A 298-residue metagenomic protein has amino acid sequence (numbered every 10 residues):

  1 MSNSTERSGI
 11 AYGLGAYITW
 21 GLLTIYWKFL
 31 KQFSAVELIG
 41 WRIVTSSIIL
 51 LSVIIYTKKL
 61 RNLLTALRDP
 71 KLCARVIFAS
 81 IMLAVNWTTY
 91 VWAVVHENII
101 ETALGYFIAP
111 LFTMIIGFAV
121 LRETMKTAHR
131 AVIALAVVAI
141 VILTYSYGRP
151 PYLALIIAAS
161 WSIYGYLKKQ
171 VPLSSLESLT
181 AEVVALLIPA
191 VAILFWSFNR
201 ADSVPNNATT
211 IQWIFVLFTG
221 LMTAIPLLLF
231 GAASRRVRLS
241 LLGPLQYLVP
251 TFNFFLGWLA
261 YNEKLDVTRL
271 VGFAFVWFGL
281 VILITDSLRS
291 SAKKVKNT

Functional and structural regions predicted by a protein language model:
M1-E37, V141-Q170, A192, L256 (+1 more regions): Glycine-/small-residue-enriched transmembrane alpha-helix faces in small-molecule transporters and effluxers
M1-G15, I48-V76, T127, L179 (+3 more regions): Membrane-interface interhelical linkers
S2, Y247, T251-T298: C-terminal-most transmembrane helix of multi-pass membrane proteins
L14, I18-L22, Y26, I77-V94 (+3 more regions): Hydrophobic alpha-helical transmembrane segments of multi-pass membrane transport proteins, especially secondary
Q32-E37, T88-G105, L228-L245, K264: Structural motif at transmembrane-helix junctions in multi-pass transporters
T45-I49, G105-A119, P189, L245-A260 (+1 more regions): Alpha-helical transmembrane segments of compact multi-pass small-molecule transporters, enriched in specific families
L104-I108, S175-A185, A224-L259: Helix-helix packing/entry segments at the starts of transmembrane helices
M125-T144, I157, T268-S287: Hydrophobic transmembrane alpha-helices of multi-pass small-molecule transport proteins
